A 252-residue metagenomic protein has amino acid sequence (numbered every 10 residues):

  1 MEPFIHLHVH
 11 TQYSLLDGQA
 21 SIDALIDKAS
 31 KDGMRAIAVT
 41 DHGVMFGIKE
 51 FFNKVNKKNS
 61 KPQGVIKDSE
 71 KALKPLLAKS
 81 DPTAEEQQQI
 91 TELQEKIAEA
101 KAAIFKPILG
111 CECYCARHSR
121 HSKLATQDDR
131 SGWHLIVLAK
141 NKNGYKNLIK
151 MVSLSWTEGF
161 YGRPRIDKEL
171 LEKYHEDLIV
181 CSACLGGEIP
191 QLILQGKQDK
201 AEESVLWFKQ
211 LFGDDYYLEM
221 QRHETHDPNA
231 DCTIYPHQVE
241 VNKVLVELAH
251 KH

Functional and structural regions predicted by a protein language model:
M1-H252: Phosphodiester-processing cores and adjacent nucleic acid-binding clamps
